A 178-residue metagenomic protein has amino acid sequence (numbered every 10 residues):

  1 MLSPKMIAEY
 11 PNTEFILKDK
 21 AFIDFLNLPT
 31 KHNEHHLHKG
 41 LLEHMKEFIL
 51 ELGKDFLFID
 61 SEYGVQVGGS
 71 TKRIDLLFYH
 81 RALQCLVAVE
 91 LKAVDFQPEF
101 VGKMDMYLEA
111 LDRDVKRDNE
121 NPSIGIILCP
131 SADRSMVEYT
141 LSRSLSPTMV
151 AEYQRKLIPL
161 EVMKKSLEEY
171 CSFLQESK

Functional and structural regions predicted by a protein language model:
M1-K178: Basic, low-complexity intrinsically disordered segments
